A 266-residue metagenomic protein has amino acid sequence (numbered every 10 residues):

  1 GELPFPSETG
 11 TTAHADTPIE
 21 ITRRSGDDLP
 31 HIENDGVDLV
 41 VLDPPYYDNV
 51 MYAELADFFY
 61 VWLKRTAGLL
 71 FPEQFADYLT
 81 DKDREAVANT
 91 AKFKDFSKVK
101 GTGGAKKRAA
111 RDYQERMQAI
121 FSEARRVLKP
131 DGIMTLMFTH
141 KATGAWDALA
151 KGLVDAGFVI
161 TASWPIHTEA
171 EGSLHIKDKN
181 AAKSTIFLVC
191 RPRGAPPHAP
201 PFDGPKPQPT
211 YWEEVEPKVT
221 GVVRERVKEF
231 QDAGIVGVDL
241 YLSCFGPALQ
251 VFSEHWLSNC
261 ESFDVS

Functional and structural regions predicted by a protein language model:
G1-S266: S-adenosyl-L-methionine-dependent nucleic acid methyltransferase catalytic domains
